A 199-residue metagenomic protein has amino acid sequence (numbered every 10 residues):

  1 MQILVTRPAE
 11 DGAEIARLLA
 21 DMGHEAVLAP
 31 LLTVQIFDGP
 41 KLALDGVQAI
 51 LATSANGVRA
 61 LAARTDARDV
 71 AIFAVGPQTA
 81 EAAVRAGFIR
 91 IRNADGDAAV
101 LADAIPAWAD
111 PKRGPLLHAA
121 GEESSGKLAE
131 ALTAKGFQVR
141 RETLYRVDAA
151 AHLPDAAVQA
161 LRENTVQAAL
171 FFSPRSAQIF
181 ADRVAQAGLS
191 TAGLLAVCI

Functional and structural regions predicted by a protein language model:
M1-I199: Signature of uroporphyrinogen-III synthase
